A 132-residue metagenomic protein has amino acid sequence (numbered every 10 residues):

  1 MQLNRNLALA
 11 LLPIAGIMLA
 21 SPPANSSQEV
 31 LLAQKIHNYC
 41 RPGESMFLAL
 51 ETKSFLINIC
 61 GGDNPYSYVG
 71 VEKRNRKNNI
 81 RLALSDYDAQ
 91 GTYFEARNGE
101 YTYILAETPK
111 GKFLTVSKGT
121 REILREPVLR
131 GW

Functional and structural regions predicted by a protein language model:
M1-L11: Bacterial N-terminal signal peptides that target proteins for export
A10-M18: Bacterial N-terminal signal peptides
I17-N25: C-terminal segment of classical bacterial N-terminal signal peptides
S27-R76: N-terminal secretory signal peptides
Q28-I36, P109-W132: C-terminal partner/receptor-binding element of secreted or periplasmic proteins
C40, E51-N58, Q90, E95-E107: Charged, amphipathic alpha-helical segments
N58-G61, K77-D86, L105-E107, R121-W132: Short amphipathic beta-strand/extended segments with alternating polar/hydrophobic composition
Y66-G99: Acidic, aromatic-enriched beta-alpha/helix-loop junctions
